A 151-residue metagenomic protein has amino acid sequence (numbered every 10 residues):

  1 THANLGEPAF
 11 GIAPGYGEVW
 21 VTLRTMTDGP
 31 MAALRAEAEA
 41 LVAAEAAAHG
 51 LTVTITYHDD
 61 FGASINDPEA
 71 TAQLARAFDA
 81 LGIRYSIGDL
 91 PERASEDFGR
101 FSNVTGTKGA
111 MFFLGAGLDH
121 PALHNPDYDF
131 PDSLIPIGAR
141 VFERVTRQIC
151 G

Functional and structural regions predicted by a protein language model:
T1-G151: Metal-dependent amide/peptide-bond hydrolase catalytic core, centered on the "pita-bread" metallohydrolase fold
